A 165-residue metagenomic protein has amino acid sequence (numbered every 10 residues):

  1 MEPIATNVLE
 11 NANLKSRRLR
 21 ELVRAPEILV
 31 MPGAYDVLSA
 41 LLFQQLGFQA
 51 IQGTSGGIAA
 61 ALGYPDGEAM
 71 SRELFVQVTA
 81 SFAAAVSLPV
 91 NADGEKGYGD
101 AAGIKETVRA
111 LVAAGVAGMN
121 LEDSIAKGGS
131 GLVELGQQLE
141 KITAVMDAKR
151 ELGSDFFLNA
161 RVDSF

Functional and structural regions predicted by a protein language model:
E2-L38, F48: Extreme N-terminal cap/leader segments of soluble proteins
N7, A40, G67-A69, K96-D100 (+2 more regions): Short, small-residue-enriched loops and turns at beta-alpha junctions that line or gate enzyme active sites
N11-R18, A25, Y64-A92, A113-A114 (+1 more regions): Alpha-helix-loop-beta-strand connector modules within alpha/beta enzyme cores
V30-A34, G97-A102, G131-E140: Active-site glycine- and acidic-residue-rich loops that bind and position anionic ligands or nucleotide-like cofactors
V30-D36, I51-G53, V90-G94, M119-L121 (+1 more regions): Hydrophobic faces of well-ordered beta-strands that scaffold small-molecule active sites in alpha/beta enzyme cores
S39-Q45, Y98-A110: Catalytic cores of alpha/beta
L41-A59: N-terminal glycine-rich anion-binding loops that anchor highly charged ligand groups
T107-G129: Hydrophobic alpha-helical segments and helix pairs
